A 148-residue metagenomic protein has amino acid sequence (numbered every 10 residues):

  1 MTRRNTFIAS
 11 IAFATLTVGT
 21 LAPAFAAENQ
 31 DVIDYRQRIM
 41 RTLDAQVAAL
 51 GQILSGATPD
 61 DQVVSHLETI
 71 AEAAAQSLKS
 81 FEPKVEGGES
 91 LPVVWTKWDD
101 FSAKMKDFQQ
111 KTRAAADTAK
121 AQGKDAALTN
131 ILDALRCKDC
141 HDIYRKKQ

Functional and structural regions predicted by a protein language model:
M1, A26-A27: Absolute protein N-terminus
M1-I11: Bacterial N-terminal signal peptides that target proteins for export
R3-R4, R36, R41, R145: Basic side chains
A9-T20: Bacterial N-terminal signal peptides
T20-A26: Sec/Tat signal peptide C-region and signal peptidase I cleavage site
E28-D133: Extracytoplasmic c-type cytochrome modules immediately beyond a signal peptide or single-pass transmembrane anchor
D133-R145: The canonical Cys-X-X-Cys-His
Q148: Short Cys/His-rich "knuckle" micro-motifs
